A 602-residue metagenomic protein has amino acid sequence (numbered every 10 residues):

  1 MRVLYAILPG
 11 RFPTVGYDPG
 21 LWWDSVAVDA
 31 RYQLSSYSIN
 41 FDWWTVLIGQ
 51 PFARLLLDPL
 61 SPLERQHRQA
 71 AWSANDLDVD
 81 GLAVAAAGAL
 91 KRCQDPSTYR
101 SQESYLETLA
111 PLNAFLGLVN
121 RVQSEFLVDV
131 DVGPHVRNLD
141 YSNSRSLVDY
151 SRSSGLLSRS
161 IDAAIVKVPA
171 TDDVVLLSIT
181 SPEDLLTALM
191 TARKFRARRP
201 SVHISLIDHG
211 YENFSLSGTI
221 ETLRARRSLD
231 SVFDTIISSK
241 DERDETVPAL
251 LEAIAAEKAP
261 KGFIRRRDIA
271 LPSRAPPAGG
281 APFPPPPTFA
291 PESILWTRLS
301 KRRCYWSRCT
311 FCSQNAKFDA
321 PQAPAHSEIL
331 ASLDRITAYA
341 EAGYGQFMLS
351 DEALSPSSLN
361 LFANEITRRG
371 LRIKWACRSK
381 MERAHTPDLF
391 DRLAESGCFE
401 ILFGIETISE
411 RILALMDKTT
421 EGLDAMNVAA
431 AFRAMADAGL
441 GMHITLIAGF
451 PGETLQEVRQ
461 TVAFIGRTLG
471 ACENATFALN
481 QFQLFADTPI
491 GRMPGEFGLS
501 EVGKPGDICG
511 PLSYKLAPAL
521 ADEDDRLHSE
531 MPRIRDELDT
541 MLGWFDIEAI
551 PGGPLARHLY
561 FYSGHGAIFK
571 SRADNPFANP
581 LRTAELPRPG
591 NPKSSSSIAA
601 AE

Functional and structural regions predicted by a protein language model:
V3-L8, S201-H203, L330-M442, A448-E453 (+1 more regions): Conserved SAM/AdoMet-binding glycine-rich loop
L4-D24, A30, I39-L333: Acidic, low-complexity intrinsically disordered segments
A6, G10, T14, W22 (+3 more regions): C-terminal accessory regions of radical SAM enzymes
R11-V15, W43-W44, E183-L186, E212-S215 (+8 more regions): Flexible loop/turn segments at secondary-structure boundaries
P19-W22, P51-F52, T191-A192, T219-R224 (+5 more regions): Short secondary-structure boundary/capping segments
A30-Y32, V168, D172, V232 (+4 more regions): A structural motif corresponding to the C-terminal end of an alpha-helix and its immediate exit/capping segment
D173, T310, G345, F399 (+1 more regions): Short acidic/polar active-site loop segments enriched in Thr and Asp
T219-P248, R392-I401, Q460-L484: Structural recognition of alpha->loop->beta junctions
